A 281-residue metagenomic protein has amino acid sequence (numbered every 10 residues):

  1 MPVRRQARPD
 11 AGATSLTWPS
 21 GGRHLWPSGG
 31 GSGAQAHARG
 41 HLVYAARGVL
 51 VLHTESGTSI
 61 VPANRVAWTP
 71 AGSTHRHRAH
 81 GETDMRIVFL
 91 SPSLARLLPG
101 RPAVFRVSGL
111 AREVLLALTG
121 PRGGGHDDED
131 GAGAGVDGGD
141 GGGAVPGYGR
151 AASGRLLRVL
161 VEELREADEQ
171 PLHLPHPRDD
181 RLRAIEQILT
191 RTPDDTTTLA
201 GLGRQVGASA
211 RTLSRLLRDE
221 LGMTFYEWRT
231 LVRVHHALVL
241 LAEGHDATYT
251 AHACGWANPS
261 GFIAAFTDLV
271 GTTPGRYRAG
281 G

Functional and structural regions predicted by a protein language model:
M1-L50, S59: Generic protein-terminus/edge-of-domain signal
S56-A71: Short acidic-glycine-tyrosine-enriched beta hairpin
N64, L213, L217, G261-F262 (+1 more regions): Short hydrophobic/aromatic patch on the recognition helix
G72-P102: Ligand-binding loop in jelly-roll beta-barrel domains
P99-A117: Aromatic/histidine-rich interaction motifs
G124-V206, D219-L231: Short, Lys/Arg-enriched, Trp-marked, Pro/Gly-tolerant hinge/linker segments that flank
T196-A200, A208, D219-I263, A279-G281: Terminal helix-turn-helix DNA-binding modules in bacterial transcription factors
